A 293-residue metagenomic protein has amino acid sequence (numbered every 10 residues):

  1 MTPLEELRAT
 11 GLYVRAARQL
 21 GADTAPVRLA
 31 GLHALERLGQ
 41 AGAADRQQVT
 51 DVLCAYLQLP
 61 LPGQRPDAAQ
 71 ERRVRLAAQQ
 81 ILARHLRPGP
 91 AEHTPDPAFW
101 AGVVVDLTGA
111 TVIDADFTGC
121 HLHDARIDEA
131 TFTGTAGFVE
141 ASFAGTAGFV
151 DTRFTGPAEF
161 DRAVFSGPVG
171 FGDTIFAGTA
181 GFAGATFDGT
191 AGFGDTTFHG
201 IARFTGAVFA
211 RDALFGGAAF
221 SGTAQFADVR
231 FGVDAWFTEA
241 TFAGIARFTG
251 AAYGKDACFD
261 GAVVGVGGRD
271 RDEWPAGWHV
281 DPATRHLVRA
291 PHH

Functional and structural regions predicted by a protein language model:
M1-G11: Membrane-embedded hydrophobic alpha-helical segments
G11-E36, Q40-H293: N-terminal leader/targeting and pre-domain segments
